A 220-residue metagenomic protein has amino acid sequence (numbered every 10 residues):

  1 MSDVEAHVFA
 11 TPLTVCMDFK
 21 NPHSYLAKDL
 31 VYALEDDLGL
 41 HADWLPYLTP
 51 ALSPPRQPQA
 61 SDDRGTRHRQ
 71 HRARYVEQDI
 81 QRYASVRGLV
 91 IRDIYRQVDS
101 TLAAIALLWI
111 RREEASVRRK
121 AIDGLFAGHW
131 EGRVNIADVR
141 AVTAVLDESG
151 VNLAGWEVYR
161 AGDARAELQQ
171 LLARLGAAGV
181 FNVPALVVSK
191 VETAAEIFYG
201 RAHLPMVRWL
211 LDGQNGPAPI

Functional and structural regions predicted by a protein language model:
M1-T11: Extreme N-terminus of proteins, especially the signal/transit-peptide cleavage junction and the first residues
S2, Q59-D63, A141-A144: Short low-complexity stretches enriched in small and charged residues
S2-D3, R69, L172-L175: Intrinsically disordered, low-complexity segments enriched in polar/charged residues with Gly/Pro, especially when
F9-T14, D18-L40, A115-S116, K120 (+1 more regions): C-terminal cap of thioredoxin/glutaredoxin-like
Y25-H129: Structural alpha/beta surface segment adjacent to cysteine/selenocysteine redox centers across thiol/disulfide enzymes
